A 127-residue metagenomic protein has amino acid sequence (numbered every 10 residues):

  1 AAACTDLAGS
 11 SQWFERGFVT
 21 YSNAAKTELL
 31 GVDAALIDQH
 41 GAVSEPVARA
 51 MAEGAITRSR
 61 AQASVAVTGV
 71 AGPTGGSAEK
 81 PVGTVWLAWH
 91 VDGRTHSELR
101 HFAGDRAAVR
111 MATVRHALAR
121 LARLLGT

Functional and structural regions predicted by a protein language model:
A1-T127: Short alpha-helical segments enriched in small residues
